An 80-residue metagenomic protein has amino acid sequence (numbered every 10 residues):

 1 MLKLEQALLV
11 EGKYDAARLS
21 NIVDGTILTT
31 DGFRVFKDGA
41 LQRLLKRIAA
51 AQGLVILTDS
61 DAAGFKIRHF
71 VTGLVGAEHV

Functional and structural regions predicted by a protein language model:
M1-L2: A short acidic-Thr-Gly-centered motif at the start of a beta-strand
E5-Q6, L57: A generic secondary-structure micro-motif detector that highlights 1-2 residue hydrophobic/ambivalent hotspots embedded
Q6-A7, K13-A17, N21-A51: Acidic, glycine-rich catalytic loops of TOPRIM or P-loop NTPase phosphate-binding modules used across DNA replication
V10-E11, T58: Short beta-strand scaffold positions
G12-K13, G64: Generic non-transmembrane alpha-helix signal with a bias for helix starts/N-cap capping motifs
T26-T29, L54-L57, H79-V80: Short hydrophobic alpha-helical runs that function as membrane-insertion/retention elements
L45-A63: Short, structured active-site "lid" loops
T58-V80: Ordered, amphipathic secondary-structure segments that act as subunit-interaction surfaces in large macromolecular
